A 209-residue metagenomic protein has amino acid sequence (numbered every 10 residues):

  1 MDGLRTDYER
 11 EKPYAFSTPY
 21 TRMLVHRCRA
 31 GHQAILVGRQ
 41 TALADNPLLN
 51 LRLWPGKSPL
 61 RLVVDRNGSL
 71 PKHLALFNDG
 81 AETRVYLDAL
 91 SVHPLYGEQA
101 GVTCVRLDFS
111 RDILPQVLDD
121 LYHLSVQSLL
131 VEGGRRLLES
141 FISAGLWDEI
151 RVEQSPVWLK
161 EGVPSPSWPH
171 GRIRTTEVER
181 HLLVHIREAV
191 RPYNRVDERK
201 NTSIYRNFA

Functional and structural regions predicted by a protein language model:
M1-Q127, R136-E139, R206-A209: Active-site ligand-binding patch in enzyme domains
G3, G38, G133-G134, G145 (+1 more regions): Glycine-centered flexibility sites
Y86-L87, C104-V105, L130, D148 (+2 more regions): Structured N-terminal alpha/beta-domain signature that marks small ligand/cofactor-binding or signaling modules
L90, S155-P156: Short, ordered loop/turn segments at secondary-structure junctions
V126-L129, G133, R151-E153: Helical hairpin unit composed of two closely spaced alpha helices linked by a short loop
L137, F141-E149: Short acidic amphipathic segments
E149-S155, G162: Shared catalytic-loop signature of beta/alpha-barrel
E161-A209: Conserved histidine-centered catalytic loops in small-molecule metabolism enzymes
